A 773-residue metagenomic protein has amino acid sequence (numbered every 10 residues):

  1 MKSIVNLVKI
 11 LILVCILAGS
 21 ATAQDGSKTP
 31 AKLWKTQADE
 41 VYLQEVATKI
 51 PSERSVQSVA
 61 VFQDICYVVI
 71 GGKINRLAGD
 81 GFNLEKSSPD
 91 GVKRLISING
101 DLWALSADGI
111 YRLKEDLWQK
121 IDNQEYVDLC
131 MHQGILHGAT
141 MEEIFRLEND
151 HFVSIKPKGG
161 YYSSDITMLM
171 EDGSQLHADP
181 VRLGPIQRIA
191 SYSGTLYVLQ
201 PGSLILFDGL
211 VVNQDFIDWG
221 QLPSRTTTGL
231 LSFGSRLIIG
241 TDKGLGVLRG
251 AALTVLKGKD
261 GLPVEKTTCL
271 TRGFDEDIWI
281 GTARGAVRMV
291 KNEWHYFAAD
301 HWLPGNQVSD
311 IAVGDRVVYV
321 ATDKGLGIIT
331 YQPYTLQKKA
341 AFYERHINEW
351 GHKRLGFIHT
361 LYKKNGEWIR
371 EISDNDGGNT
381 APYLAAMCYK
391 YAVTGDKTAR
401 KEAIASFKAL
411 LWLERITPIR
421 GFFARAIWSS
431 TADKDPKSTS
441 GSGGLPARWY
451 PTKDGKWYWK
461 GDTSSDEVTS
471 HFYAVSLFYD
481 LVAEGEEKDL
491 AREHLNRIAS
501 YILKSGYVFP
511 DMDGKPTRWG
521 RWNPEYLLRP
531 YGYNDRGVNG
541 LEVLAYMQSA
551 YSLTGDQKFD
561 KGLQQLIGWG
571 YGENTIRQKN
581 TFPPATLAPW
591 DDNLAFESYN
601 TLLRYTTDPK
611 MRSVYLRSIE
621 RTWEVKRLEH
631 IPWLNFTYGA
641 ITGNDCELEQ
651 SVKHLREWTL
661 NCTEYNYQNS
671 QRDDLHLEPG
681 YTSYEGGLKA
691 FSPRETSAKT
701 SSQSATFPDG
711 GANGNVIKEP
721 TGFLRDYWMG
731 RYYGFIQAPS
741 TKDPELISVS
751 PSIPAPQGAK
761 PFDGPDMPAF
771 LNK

Functional and structural regions predicted by a protein language model:
Q37-F62, L84-G100, Q119-G134, M141 (+4 more regions): Short coil-to-beta transitions that initiate beta-strands within beta-rich domains
I65, G71-N75, A107-Y111, M141-F145 (+5 more regions): Loop/turn residues immediately N-terminal
I65-V68, D101-A104, L136-G138, T195-V198 (+4 more regions): Conserved beta-propeller blade signature
A78-G81, L113-L117, L147-H151, D208-V211 (+3 more regions): Short loop/turn segments that connect beta-strands within beta-propeller blades
T282, A321-T322, N375-Y391, S464-Y479 (+4 more regions): Well-ordered alpha-helical segments within folded domains of soluble proteins
S309, V317, K324-G325, T330-E349 (+1 more regions): Terminal, non-catalytic domain-edge segments
Q337-N365, E402-I419, E493-M512, K558-K579 (+2 more regions): Long, well-ordered core segments of solenoidal/helical folds
H359-N365, S373, K401-D535: Extended ligand-binding groove/face enriched in aromatic
